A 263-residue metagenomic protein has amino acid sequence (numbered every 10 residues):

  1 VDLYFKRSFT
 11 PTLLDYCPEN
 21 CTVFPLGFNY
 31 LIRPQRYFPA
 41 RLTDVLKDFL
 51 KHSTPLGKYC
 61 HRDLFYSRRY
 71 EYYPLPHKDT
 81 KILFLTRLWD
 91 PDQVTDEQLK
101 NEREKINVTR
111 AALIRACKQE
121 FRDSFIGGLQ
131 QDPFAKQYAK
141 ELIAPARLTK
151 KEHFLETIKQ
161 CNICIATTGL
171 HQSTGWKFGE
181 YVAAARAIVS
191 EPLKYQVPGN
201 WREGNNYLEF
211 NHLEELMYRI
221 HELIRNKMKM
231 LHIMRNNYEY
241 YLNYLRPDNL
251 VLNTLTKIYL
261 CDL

Functional and structural regions predicted by a protein language model:
V1-G175, V189, L193-G199, E203 (+1 more regions): Nucleotide-sugar donor-binding catalytic core of glycosyltransferases
K140-P145, H153-L263: Catalytic binding pocket for nucleotide-activated donors in carbohydrate/polymer assembly enzymes
